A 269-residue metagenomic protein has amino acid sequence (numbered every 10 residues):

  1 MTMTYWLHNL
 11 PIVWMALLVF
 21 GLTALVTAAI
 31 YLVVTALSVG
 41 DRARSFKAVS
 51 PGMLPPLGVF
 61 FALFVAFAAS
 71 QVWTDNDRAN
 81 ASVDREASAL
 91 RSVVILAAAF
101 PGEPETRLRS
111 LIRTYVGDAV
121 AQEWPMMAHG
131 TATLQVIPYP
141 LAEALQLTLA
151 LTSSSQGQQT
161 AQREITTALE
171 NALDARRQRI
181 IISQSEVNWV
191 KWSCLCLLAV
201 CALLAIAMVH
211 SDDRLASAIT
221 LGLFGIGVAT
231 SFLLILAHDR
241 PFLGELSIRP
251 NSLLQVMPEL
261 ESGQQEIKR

Functional and structural regions predicted by a protein language model:
M3-L10, L32-G52: N-terminal positive-inside, membrane-proximal cytosolic segments immediately preceding the first
H8-S38, I181-R269: Alpha-helical transmembrane anchor segments
W14-L17, S45-G52, D75-R78, S82 (+5 more regions): Non-transmembrane, amphipathic alpha-helical segments
K47-P56, G222-V228: Transmembrane alpha-helical segments of multi-pass membrane proteins
P51-A68: A generic, lipid-embedded transmembrane alpha helix
L63-D84, D239-R240: Transmembrane signal-anchor/signal-peptide helices with a preference for the extracytoplasmic
N80-A99, R249-G263: Short extracytoplasmic/periplasmic juxtamembrane "stem" segments immediately C-terminal to an N-terminal membrane anchor
S92-Q184: Structured inter-helical modules in multipass membrane proteins
